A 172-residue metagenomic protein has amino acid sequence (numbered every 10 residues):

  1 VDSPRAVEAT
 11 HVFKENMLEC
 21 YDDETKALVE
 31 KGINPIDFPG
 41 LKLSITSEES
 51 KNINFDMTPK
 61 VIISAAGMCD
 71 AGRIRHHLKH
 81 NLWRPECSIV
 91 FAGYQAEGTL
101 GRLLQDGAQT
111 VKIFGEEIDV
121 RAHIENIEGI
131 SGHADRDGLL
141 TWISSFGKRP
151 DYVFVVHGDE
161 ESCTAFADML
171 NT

Functional and structural regions predicted by a protein language model:
V1-T172: Acidic/His-rich, metal-assisted hydrolase cores and their charged scaffolds
